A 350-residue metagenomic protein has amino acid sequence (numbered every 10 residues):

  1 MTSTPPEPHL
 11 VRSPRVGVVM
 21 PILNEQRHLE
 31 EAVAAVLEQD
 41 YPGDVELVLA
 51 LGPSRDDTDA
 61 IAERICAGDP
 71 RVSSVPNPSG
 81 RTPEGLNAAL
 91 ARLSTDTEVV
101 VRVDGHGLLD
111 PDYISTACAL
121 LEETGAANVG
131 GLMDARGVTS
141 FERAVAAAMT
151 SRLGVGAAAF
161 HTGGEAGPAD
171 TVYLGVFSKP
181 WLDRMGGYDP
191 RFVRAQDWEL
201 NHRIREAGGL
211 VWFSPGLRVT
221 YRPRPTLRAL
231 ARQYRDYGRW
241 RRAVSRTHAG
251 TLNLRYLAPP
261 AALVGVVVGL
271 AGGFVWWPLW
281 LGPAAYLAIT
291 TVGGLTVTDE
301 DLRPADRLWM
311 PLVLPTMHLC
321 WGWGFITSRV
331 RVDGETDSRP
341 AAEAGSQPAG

Functional and structural regions predicted by a protein language model:
A34-D44: Short, acidic, metal-binding catalytic loop of nucleotide-sugar glycosyltransferases
L51-A60, S79, G107-D110: A conserved acidic beta->alpha catalytic loop
P76-T95, T116: Glycine-rich, basic loop-to-helix element that forms the pyrophosphate-binding segment of sugar-nucleotide handling
D96-L108: Short beta-strand-to-loop acidic/aromatic patch adjacent to the donor-nucleotide binding site
L108-R143, R222: Conserved donor NDP-sugar-binding/catalytic core segment of glycosyltransferases
R136, A157-P180, R184, V193 (+3 more regions): A recurrent flexible, glycine/aromatic-enriched loop bordering the glycosyltransferase active site that acts as
D189-L252: Catalytic donor/gating beta->alpha subdomain of glycosyltransferases that bind UDP-sugars
A262-G334: Membrane-embedded multi-pass helical conduit in multi-pass membrane proteins, especially envelope-biosynthetic
